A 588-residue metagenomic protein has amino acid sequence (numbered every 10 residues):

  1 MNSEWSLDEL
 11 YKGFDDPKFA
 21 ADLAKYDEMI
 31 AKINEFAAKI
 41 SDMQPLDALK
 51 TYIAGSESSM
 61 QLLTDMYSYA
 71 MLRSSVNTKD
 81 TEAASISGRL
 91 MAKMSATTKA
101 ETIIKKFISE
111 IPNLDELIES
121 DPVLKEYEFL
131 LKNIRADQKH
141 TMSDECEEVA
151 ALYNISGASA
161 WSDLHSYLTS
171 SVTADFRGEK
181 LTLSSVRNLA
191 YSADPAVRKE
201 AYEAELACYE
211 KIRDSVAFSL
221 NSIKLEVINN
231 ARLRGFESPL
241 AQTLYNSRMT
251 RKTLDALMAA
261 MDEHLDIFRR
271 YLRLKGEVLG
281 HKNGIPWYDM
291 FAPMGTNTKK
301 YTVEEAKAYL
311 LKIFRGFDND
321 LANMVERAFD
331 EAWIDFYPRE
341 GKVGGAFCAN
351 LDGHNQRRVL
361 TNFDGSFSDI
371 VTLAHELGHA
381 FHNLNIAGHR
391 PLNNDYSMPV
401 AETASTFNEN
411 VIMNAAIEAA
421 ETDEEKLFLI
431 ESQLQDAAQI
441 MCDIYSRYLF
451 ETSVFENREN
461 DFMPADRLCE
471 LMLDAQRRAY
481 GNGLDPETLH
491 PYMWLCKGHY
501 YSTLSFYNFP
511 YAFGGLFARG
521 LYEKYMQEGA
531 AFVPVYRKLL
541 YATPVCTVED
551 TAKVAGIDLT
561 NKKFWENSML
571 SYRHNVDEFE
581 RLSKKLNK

Functional and structural regions predicted by a protein language model:
M1-G295, K307, R581-K588: A well-structured
L130-D137, T141, E277, G284-I285 (+6 more regions): C-terminal, non-catalytic "cap/extension" segments appended to globular domains
R232-E237, A241, G284-P286, F347-Q356 (+3 more regions): Active-site-adjacent bridging/hinge elements
G235, D364-L384, S405, N410 (+2 more regions): Active-site recognition of the HExxH zinc-binding catalytic motif
V278-A322, C348, H382, E402 (+3 more regions): Long, K/E/R/D-enriched contiguous segments that form extended
T298-V303, H354-A374: Short pre-active-site segment immediately N-terminal to the catalytic Zn-binding motif
K299-Y301, I334-Q356: Catalytic zinc-binding patch centered on the HExxH motif and its immediate surroundings that defines zinc-dependent
S397-E425, Q433-Q435, Q439, G514: Post-HExxH zinc-binding segment in Zn-dependent metallohydrolases
